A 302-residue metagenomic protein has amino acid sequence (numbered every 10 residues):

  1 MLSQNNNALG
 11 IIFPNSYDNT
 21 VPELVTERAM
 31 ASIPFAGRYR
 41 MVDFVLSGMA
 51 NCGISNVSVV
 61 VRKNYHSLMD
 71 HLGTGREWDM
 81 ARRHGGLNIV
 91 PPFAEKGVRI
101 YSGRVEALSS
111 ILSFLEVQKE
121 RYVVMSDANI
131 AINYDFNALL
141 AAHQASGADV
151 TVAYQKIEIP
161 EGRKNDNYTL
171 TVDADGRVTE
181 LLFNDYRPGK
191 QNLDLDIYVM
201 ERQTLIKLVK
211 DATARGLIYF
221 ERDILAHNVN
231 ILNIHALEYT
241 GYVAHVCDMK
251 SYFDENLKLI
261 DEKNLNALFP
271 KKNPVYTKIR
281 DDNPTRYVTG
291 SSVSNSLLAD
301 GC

Functional and structural regions predicted by a protein language model:
M1-A36, S47, C52-I54: N-terminal nucleotide-binding beta1-loop-alpha1 segment
M1-P14, Q203, D211-C302: Left-handed beta-helix
N19, R40, G48-A50, A107-L108 (+7 more regions): Catalytic cores of nucleotide-enabled group-transfer and carboxylate-activating enzymes in metabolic and assembly-line
D70, E77-K119: Short phosphate-binding loop-to-helix
V123: Short aromatic/hydrophobic "clamp" motif used to bind/position activated sugar donors
D127-A131: The conserved acidic donor/metal-binding loop of glycosyltransferases
I132-Q203: Conserved core of the sugar-phosphate nucleotidyltransferase
